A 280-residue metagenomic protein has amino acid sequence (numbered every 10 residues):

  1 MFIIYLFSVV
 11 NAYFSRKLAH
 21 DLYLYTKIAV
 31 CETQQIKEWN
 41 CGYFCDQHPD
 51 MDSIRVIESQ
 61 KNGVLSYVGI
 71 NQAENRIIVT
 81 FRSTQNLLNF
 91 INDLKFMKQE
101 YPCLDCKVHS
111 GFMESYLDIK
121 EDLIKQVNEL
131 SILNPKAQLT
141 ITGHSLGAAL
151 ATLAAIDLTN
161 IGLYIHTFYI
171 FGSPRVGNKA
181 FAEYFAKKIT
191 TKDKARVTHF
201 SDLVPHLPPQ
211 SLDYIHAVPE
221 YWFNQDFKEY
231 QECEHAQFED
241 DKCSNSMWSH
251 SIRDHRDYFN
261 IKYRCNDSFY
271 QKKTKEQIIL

Functional and structural regions predicted by a protein language model:
M1-A12: Cleavable N-terminal signal peptides of Sec/SRP-targeted secreted and luminal proteins
V10-T142, L146-L280: Non-catalytic, mobile gating and regulatory segments of ester bond hydrolases
